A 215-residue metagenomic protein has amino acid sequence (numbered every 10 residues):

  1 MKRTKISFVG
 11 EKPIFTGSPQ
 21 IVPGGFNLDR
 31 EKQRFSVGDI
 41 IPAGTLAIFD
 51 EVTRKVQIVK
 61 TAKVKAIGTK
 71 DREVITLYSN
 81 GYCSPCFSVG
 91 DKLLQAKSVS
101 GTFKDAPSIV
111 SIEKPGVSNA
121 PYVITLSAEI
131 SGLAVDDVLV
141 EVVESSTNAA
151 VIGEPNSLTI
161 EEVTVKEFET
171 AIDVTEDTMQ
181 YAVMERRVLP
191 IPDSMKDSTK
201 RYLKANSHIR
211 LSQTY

Functional and structural regions predicted by a protein language model:
M1-Y215: Surface-exposed, low-hydrophobicity beta-strand/loop segments enriched in small/polar/acidic residues
